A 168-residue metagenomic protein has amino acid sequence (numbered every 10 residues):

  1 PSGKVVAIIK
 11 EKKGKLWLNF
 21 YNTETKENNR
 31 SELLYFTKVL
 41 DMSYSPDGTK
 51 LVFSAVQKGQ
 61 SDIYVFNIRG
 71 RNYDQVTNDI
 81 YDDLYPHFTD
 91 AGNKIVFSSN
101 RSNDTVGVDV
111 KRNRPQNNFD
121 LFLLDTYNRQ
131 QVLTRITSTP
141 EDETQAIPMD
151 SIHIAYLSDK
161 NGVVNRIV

Functional and structural regions predicted by a protein language model:
P1, A7-N19, E32-V39, V52-Y64 (+5 more regions): A flexible loop/linker signature enriched in serine peptidases of the S9 family
S2-K4, D47-T49, A91-N93, S151-I152: Short coil/turn segments that connect the beta-strands within blades of beta-propeller domains
Y21, V65-N67, P148-M149: Alpha-helix C-terminal capping segments
Y21-N28: Surface-exposed loop/turn elements that mediate protein-protein interactions on large endomembrane-trafficking
K26, I68-R71, Q130-Q131: Secondary-structure-rich domain cores
S43-S45, H87, I147-P148: Conserved beta-strand position repeated across blades of beta-propeller domains
G70-N93, S151-H153: Generic detector of contiguous secondary-structure segments
